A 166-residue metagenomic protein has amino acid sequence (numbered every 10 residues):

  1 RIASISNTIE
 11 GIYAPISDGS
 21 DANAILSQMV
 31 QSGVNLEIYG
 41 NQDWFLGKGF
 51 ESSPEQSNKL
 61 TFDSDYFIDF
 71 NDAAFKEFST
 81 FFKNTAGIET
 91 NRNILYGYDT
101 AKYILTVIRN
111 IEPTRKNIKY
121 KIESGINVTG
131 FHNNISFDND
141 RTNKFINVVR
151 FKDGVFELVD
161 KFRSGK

Functional and structural regions predicted by a protein language model:
R1-K166: Extracytosolic ligand-binding ectodomains
